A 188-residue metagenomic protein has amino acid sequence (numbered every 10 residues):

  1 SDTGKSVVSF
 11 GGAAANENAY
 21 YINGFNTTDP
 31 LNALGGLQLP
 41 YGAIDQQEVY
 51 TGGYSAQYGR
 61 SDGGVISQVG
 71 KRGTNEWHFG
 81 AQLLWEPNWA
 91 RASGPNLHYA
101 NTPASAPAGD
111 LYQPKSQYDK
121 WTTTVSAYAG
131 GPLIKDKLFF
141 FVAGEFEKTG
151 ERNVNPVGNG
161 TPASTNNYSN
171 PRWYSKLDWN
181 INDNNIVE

Functional and structural regions predicted by a protein language model:
S1-R72, A104-Q113, T122-G131: Periplasmic N-terminal accessory/gating domains of Gram-negative outer-membrane beta-barrel systems
S9-G11, Y21-N23, G80-L83, F141-E145 (+1 more regions): Short beta-strand segments
A33-L34, R91-H98, N153-N159: Outer-membrane beta-barrel translocator domains and adjoining extracellular loop/strand segments of Gram-negative
L39-G42, G80, K137: Generic alpha-helical secondary structure signal
G53, L83-W89, F146-G150: Transmembrane beta-strands of outer-membrane beta-barrel pores
T74-E76: Short helix-loop capping/hinge motifs at secondary-structure junctions, enriched in acidic/polar residues
H78, S116-E188: Transmembrane beta-barrel wall of Gram-negative outer-membrane proteins
W89-W121: Surface-exposed strand-loop-strand hairpins of Gram-negative outer-membrane beta-barrel proteins
